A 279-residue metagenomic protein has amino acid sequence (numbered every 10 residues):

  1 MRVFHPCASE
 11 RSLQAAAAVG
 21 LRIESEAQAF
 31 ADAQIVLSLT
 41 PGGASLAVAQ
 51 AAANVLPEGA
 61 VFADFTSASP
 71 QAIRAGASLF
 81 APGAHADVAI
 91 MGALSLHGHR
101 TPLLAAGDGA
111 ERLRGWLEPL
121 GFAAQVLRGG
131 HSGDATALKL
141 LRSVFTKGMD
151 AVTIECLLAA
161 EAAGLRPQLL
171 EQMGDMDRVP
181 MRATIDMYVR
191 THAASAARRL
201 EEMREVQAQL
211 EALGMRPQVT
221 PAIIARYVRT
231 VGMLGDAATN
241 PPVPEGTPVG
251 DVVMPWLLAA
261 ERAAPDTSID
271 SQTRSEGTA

Functional and structural regions predicted by a protein language model:
M1-V19: NAD(P)-binding Rossmann-fold cofactor-contacting core
G20, D32-A33, G59, T101 (+1 more regions): Short, well-ordered alpha-helix to beta-strand connector turns
R22-A27, V126-R128: Short acidic-hydrophobic, aromatic-tinged amphipathic segments that line or gate anion-handling sites
A27-A84: Rossmann-fold NAD(P) dinucleotide-binding segment
A68-K147: Rossmann-fold dinucleotide-binding core
L138-E245: Helical "substrate-binding/catalytic lid" subdomain of Rossmann-like NAD(P)-dependent dehydrogenases/reductases
T230-A279: NAD(P)-dependent dehydrogenase/reductase Rossmann-like domain
